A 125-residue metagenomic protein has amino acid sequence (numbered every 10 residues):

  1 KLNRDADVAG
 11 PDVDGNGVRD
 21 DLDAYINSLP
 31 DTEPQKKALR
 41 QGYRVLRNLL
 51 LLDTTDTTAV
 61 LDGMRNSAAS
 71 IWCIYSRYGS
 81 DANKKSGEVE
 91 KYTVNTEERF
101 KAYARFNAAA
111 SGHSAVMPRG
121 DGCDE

Functional and structural regions predicted by a protein language model:
K1-G15, D21-E125: Calcium-binding acidic motifs and repeat modules
